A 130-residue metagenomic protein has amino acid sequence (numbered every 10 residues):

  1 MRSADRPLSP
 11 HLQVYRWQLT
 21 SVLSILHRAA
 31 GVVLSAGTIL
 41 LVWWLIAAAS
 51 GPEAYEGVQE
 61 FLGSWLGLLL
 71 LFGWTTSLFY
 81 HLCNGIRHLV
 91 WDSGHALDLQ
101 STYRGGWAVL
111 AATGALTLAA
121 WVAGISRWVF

Functional and structural regions predicted by a protein language model:
M1-F130: Membrane-embedded alpha-helical bundles that constitute the cytochrome b-like, heme-associated redox core of multi-pass
